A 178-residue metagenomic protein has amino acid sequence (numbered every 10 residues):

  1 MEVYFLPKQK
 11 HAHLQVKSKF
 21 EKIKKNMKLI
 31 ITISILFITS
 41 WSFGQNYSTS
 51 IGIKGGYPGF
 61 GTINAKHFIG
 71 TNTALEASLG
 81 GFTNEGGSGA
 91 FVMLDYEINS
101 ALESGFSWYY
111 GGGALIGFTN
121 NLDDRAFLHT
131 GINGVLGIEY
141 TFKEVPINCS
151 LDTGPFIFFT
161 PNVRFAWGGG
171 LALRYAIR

Functional and structural regions predicted by a protein language model:
A12-L14: Short hydrophobic alpha-helical segments enriched in small aliphatic residues
E21-I30: Positively charged n-region of N-terminal signal peptides that target proteins for export
L29-T39: Sec-dependent N-terminal signal peptides
S40-N46: Sec/Tat signal peptide C-region and signal peptidase I cleavage site
Y47-T49, Y57-G61, G86-V92, F106 (+2 more regions): Residues that define the transmembrane beta-barrel architecture of outer-membrane proteins
I51, I63, L94-Y96, G134-L136 (+1 more regions): Membrane-embedded beta-strands of outer-membrane beta-barrel proteins, especially the hydrophobic/small aromatic
H67-L151: Gram-negative (and chloroplast) outer-membrane scaffold detector with strong preference for beta-barrel transmembrane
G87, K143-R178: Predominantly the C-terminal beta-signal and adjacent terminal strand-loop region of outer-membrane beta-barrel
